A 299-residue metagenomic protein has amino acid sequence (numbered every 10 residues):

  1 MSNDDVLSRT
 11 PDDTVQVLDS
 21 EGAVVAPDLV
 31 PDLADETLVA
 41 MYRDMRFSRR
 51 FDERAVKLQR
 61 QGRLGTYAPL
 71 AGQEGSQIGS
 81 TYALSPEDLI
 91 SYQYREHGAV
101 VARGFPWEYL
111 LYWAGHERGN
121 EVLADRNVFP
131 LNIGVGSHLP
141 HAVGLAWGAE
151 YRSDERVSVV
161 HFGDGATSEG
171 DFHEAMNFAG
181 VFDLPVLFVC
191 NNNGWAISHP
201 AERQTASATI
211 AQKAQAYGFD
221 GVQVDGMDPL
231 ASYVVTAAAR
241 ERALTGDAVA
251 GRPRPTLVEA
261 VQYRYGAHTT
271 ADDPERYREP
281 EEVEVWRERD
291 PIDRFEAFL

Functional and structural regions predicted by a protein language model:
M1-V30: Charged, compositionally biased N-terminal leader segments and the immediate start of the first structured element
R9, V15-S20, R43-V56: N-terminal glycine-rich anion-binding loops that anchor highly charged ligand groups
A23-V24, H97, N193-A196: A short, flexible beta-alpha/helix-coil linker loop
V24, M41, R294-F298: A general alpha-helix detector
D32-Y42, R49, L70, E74 (+5 more regions): Electropositive phosphate-/nucleotide-binding environments in soluble metabolic enzymes
R50-E53, K57, Q61-F182, P200-A206 (+2 more regions): Cofactor-binding active-site loop characterized by glycine-rich and histidine/acidic residues
G136-L299: Glycine-rich ThDP/TPP pyrophosphate-binding loop and its adjacent helix/strand module within ThDP-dependent enzymes
